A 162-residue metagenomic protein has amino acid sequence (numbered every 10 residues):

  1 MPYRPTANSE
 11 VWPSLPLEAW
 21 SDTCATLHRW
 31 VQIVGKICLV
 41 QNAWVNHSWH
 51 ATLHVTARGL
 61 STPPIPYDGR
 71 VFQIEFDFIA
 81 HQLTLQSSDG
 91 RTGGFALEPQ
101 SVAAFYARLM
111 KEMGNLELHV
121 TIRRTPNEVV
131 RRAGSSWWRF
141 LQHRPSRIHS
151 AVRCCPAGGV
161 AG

Functional and structural regions predicted by a protein language model:
M1-L85, T92: An N-terminus-focused feature that recognizes amino-terminal "leader" regions
T23-T26, F105, C154: Alpha-helical structural motif
W30-I33, E112, L116, A161: Generic, well-ordered alpha-helical scaffold segments in large soluble proteins
T92-H149: Long, hydrophobic, well-ordered secondary-structure blocks that form the structural core and pocket-lining surfaces
A151-G162: Gly/Pro-rich turn-and-neighbor structural signature
